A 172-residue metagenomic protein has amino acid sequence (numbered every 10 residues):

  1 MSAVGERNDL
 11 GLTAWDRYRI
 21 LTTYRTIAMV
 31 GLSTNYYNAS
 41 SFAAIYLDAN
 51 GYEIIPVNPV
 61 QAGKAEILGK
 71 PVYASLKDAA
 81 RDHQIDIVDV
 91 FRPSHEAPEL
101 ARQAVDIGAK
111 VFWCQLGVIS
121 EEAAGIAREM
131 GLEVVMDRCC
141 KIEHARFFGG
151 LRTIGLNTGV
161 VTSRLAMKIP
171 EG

Functional and structural regions predicted by a protein language model:
M1-T23: Short N-terminal or domain-adjacent regulatory/targeting segments
R7-T13, A65-H83, D89-P98: Glycine-rich, highly charged phosphate/nucleotide-binding loops
A28-V30: Conserved beta-strand elements of the Class I
N35-Y37, I45-E66: NAD(P)-binding Rossmann-fold cofactor-contacting core
N50-Y52, I107-F112, M130-L132: A short helix->loop->beta-strand "cap" motif at the edges of active sites that frequently abuts
E96-Q115: Rossmann-fold NAD(P) dinucleotide-binding segment
L116-E143: Rossmann-fold NAD(P)-binding glycine/threonine-rich loop
E143-G172: A charged, well-structured terminal subsegment
